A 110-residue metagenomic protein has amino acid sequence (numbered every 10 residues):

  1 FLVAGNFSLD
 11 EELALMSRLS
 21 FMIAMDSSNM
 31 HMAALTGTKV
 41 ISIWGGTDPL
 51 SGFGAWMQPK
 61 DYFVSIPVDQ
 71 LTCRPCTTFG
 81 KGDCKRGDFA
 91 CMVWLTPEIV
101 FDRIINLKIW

Functional and structural regions predicted by a protein language model:
F1-G46: Donor-binding and catalytic core of enzymes assembling or modifying cell-surface/extracellular glycoconjugates
L2, A34-W110: Nucleotide-sugar donor-binding patch of glycosyltransferase catalytic domains
